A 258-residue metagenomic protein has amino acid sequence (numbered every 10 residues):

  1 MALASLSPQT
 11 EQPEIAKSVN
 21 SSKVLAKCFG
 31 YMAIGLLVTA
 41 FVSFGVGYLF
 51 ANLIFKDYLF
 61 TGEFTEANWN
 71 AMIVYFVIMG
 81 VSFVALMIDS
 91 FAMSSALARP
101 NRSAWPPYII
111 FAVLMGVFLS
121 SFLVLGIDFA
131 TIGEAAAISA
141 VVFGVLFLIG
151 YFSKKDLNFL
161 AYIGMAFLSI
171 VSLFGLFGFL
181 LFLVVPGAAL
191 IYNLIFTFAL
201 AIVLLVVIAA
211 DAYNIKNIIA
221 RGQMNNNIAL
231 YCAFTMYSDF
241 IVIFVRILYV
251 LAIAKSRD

Functional and structural regions predicted by a protein language model:
M1-D258: A hydrophobic alpha-helical transmembrane-helix feature that marks the membrane cores and membrane-interface segments
